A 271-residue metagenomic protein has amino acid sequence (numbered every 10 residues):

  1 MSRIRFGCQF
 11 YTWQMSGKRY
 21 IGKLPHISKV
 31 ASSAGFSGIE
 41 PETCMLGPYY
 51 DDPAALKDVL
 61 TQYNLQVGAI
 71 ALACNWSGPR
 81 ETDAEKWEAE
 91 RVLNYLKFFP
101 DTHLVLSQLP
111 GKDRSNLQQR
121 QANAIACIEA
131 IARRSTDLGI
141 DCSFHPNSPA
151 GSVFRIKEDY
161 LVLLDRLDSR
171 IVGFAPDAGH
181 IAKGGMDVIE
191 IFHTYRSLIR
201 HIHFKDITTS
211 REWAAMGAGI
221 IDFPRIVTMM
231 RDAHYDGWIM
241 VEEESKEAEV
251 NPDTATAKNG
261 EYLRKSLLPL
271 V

Functional and structural regions predicted by a protein language model:
M1-G35, T61, E90-N94, P100-D101 (+3 more regions): Histidine-acidic metal/acid-base catalytic patches
G7-Y11, E40-E42, G68-A73, V105-Q108 (+4 more regions): A cross-family glycoside hydrolase active-site/sugar-binding cleft signature
P25, S37, P41-I131, T136 (+5 more regions): Structural motif corresponding to the early beta-alpha repeats
A132-R133, N147, E190: Short helix-to-loop capping/linker segments positioned immediately adjacent to catalytic or ligand/cofactor-binding
L138-I156, Y160: Hydrophobic, aromatic-enriched interface-forming segments
